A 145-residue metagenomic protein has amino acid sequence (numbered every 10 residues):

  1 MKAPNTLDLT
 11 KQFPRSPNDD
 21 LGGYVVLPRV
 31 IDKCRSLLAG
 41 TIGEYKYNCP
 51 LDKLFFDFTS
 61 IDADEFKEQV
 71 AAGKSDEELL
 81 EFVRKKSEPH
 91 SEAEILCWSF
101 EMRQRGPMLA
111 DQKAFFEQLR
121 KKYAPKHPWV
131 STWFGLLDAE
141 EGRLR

Functional and structural regions predicted by a protein language model:
K2-I42, M102-R145: Polar/charged low-complexity regulatory segments
A3, Y45, F56, S87-E88 (+1 more regions): Alpha-helical interaction segments
T41-V83: Amphipathic alpha-helical packing elements
F66-K122: Amphipathic protein-protein interaction modules
